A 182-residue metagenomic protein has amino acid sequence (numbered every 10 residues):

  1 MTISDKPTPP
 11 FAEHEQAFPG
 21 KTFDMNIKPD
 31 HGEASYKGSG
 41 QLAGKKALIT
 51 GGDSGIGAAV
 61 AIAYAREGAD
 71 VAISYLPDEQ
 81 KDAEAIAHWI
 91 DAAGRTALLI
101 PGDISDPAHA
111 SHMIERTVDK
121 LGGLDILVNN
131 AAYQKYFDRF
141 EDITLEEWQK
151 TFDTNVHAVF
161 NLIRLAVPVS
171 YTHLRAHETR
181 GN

Functional and structural regions predicted by a protein language model:
M1-A43: Non-catalytic terminal and boundary segments that flank Rossmann-like NAD(P)-dependent oxidoreductase
G40-I73: Canonical Rossmann dinucleotide-binding motif of NAD(H)/NADP(H)-dependent dehydrogenases/reductases, specifically
A69-A85: Conserved glycine-rich Rossmann-like NAD(P)H-binding loop of the short-chain dehydrogenase/reductase
Q80, P101-I114, L145: The beta1-alpha1 cofactor-binding region of Rossmann-like NAD(H)/NADP(H)-dependent oxidoreductases
A93-T96, R116-N129, K135-Y136: A glycine-rich helix->loop->beta "capping" turn within Rossmann-like NAD(P)(H)-dependent oxidoreductase domains
E115, D119, T154-Y171: Amphipathic alpha-helical dimer-interface segment in Rossmann-like NAD(P)H-dependent oxidoreductases
Y133, E141-F160: Catalytic Tyr-X3-Lys loop
T172-T179: Conserved small/polar residues in nucleotide/adenosyl-binding loops
